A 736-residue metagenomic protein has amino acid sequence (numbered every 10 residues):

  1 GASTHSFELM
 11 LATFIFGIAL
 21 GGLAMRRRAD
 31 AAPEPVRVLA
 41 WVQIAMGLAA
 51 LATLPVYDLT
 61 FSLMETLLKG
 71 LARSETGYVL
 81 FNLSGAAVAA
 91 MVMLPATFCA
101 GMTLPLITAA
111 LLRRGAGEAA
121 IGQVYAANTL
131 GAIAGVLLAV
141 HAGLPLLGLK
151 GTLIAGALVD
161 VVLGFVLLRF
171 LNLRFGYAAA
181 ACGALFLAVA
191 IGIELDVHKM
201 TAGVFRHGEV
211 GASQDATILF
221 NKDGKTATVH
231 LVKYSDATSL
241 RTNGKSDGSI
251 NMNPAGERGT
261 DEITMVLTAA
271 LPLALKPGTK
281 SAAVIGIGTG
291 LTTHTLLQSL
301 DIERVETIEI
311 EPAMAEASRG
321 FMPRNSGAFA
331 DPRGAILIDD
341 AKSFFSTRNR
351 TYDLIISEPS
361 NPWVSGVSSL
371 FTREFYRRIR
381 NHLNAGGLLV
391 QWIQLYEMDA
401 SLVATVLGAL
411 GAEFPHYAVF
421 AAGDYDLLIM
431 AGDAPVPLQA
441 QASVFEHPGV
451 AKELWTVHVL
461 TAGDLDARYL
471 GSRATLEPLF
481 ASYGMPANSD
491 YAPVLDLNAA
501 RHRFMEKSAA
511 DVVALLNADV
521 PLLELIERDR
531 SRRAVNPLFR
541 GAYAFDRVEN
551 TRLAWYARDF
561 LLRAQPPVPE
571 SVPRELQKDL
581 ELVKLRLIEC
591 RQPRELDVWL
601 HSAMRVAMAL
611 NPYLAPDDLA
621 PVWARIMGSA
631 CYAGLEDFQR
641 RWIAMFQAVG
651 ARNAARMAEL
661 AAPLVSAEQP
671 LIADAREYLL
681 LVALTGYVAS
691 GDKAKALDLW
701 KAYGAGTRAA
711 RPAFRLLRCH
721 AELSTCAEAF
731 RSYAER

Functional and structural regions predicted by a protein language model:
G1-L438, V444-F445, A499: Alpha-helical transmembrane segments of multi-pass membrane proteins
I429, Q639, D674-A689, P712-E735: TPR/TPR-like alpha-solenoid helical repeat scaffolds
A440-L561: SAM/dcSAM-binding transferase cores
A518-D617, V622-E636: C-terminal non-catalytic accessory extensions
P573-L587, A615-A630, A654-E668, K693-T707 (+1 more regions): Alpha-helical repeat scaffolds
P593-R605, A633-I643, E668-L681, T707-F714: Generic helix N-cap/helix-start motif at coil->alpha-helix transitions
M604-A609, M645-A648, L684: Conserved small-residue packing positions in alpha-helical repeats and bundles
